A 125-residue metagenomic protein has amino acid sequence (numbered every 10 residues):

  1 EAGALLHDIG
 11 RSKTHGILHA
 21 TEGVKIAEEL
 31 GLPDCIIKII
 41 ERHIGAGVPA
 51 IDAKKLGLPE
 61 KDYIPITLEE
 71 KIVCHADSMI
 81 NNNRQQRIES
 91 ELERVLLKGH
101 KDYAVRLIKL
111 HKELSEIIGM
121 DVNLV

Functional and structural regions predicted by a protein language model:
E1-A27, I37-G47: His-Asp-centered metal-binding catalytic motifs of divalent-metal-dependent phosphohydrolases/nucleases
L6, E29-D34, I51-V125: Divalent metal-dependent phosphate-bond-processing catalytic cores, especially two-metal-ion Mg2+/Mn2+ enzymes that act
